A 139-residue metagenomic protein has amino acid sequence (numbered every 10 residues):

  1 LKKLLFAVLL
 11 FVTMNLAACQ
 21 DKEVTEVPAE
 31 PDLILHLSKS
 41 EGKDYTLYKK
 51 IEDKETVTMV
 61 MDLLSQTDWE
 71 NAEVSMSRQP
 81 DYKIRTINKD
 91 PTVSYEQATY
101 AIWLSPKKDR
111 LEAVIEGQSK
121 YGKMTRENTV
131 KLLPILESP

Functional and structural regions predicted by a protein language model:
L1-A17: Sec-dependent bacterial lipoprotein signal peptides
C19-P139: Function-determining sites in protein domains
